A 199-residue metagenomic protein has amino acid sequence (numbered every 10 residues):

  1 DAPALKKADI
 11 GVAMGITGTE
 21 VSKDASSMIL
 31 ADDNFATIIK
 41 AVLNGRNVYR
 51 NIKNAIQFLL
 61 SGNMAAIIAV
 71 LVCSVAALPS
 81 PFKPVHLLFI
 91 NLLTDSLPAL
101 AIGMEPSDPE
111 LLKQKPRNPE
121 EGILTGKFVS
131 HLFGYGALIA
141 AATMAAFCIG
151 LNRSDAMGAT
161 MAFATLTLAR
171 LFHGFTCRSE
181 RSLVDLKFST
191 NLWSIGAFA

Functional and structural regions predicted by a protein language model:
D1-A8: Acidic, divalent-metal-coordinating active-site segment for phosphoryl/phosphodiester hydrolysis, typified by short
G15-V184: Membrane-embedded transport module
L168, H173, W193-A199: Hydrophobic alpha-helical membrane segments
D185-I195: Cytoplasmic-side transmembrane-helix entry/capping segments in multi-pass membrane proteins
